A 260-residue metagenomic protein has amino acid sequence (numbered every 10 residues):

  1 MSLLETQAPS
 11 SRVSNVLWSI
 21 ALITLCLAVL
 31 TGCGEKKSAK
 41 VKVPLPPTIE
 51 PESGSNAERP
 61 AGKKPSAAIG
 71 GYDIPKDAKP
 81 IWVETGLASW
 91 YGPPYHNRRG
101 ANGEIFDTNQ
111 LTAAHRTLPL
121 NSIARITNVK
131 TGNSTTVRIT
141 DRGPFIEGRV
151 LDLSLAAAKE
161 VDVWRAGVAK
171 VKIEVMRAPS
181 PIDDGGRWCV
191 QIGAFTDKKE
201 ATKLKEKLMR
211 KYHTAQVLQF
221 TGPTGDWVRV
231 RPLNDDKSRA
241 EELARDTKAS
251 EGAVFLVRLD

Functional and structural regions predicted by a protein language model:
S2-W18, C33-C189, A194-K198, T202-K203 (+2 more regions): Secreted/periplasmic proteins
L17-L25: Sec-dependent signal peptide hydrophobic core
T24, Q191-I192, R231: Short N-terminal micro-motifs specific to bacterial/archaeal maturation and metal-cluster initiation sites
A28-G32: C-terminal motif of bacterial Sec signal peptides marking the signal peptidase cleavage site
T196-D260: Extracytoplasmic
